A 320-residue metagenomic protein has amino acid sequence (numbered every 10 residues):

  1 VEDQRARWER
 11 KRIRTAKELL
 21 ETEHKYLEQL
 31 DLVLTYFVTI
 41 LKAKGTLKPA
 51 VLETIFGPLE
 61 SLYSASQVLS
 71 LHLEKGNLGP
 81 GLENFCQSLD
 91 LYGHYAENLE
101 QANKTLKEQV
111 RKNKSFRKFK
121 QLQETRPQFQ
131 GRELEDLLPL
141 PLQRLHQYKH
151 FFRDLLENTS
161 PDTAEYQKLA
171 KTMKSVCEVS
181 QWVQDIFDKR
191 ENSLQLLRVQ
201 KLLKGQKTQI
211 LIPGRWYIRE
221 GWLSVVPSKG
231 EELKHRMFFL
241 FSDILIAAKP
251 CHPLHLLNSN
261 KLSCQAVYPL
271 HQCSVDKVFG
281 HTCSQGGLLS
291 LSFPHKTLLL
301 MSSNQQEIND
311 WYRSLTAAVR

Functional and structural regions predicted by a protein language model:
V1-K25, Q29-S64, Q101: Intrinsically disordered, proline/serine/threonine- and acidic-rich regulatory linkers
A6, I13, K17, N98-Q101 (+2 more regions): Membrane- and cytoskeleton-facing regulatory interfaces of eukaryotic small-GTPase pathways
I13-L27, P49-L59, L78-L82, L89-Y92 (+4 more regions): Amphipathic, non-membrane alpha-helical segments in soluble helical-bundle scaffolds
L20, H24, D31, T35-V38 (+8 more regions): Alpha-helical repeat scaffolds in large eukaryotic proteins
F37-G45, L69, L73-G76, L155-D162: Secondary-structure edge/capping motif, primarily at the C-terminal ends of alpha-helices and the immediately following
T46-L134: Long, charged all-alpha helical bundle/coiled-coil segments in cytosolic proteins
